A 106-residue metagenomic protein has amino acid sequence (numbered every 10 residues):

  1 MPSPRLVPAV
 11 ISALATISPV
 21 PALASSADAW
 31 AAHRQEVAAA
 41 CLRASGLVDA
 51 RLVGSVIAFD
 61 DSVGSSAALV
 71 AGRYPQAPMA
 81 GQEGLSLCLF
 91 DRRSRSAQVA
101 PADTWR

Functional and structural regions predicted by a protein language model:
M1-L6: Positively charged n-region of N-terminal signal peptides that target proteins for export
P8-S18: Bacterial N-terminal signal peptides
V20-R106: Mitochondrial intermembrane space
